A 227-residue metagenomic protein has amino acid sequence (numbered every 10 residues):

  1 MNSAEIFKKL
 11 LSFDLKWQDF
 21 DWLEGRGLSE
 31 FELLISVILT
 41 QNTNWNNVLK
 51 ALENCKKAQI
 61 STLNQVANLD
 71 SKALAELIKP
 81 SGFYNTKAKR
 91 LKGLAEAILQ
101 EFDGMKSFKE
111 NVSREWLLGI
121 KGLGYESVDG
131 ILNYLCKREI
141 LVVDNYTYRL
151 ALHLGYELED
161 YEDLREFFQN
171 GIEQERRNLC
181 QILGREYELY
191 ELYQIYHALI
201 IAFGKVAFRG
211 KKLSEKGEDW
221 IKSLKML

Functional and structural regions predicted by a protein language model:
M1-K109, Q181-L227: N-terminal polyanion-binding entry modules of DNA glycosylases/AP lyases and select other DNA-binding proteins
K8-D14, W116-G119, Q169, E173-R177: Short linear motifs at secondary-structure transitions and domain/linker junctions
D14, T43, Q59, K121 (+3 more regions): A broad structural signal for alpha-helix termini and local helix breaks/kinks
L34-L39, L91, E110-E157: Catalytic DNA-binding helix-loop module of base-excision-repair DNA glycosylases/AP lyases
V66, L74, S113, L164-F168: Hydrophobic/aromatic residues in well-formed alpha-helices
I78-G82, M105-K109, G130-L135, N170-Q174: Noncatalytic linker/hinge segments flanking ATPase motor cores
P80-K92, G124-G130, R165-F167: Short flexible/disordered coil segments
N133-H197: Phosphate-backbone recognition surface of nucleic-acid-processing proteins
